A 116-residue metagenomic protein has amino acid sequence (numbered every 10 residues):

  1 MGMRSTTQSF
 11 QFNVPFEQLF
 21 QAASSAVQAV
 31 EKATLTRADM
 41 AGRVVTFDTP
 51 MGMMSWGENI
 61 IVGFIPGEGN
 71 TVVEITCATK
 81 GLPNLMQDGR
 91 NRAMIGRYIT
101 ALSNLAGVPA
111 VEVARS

Functional and structural regions predicted by a protein language model:
M1-S116: Ser/Thr-rich, low-complexity intrinsically disordered terminal regions
